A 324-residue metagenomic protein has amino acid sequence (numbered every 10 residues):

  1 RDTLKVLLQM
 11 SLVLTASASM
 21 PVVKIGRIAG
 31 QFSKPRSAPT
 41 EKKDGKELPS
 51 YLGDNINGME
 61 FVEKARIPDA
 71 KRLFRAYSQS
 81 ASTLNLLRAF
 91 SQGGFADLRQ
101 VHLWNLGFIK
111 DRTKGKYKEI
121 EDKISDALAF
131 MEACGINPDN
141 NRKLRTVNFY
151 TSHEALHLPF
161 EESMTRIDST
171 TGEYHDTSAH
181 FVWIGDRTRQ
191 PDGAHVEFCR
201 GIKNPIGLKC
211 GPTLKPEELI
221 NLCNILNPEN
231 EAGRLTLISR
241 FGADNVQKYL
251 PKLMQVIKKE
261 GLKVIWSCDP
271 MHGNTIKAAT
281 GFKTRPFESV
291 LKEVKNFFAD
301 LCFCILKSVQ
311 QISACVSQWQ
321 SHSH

Functional and structural regions predicted by a protein language model:
D2-G242, R285, E293, V309-H324: Active-site-facing alpha/beta catalytic cores
L219, P228, R234-C268, H272-S313 (+1 more regions): Non-transmembrane, aqueous-exposed alpha-helical and coiled segments at domain scale
